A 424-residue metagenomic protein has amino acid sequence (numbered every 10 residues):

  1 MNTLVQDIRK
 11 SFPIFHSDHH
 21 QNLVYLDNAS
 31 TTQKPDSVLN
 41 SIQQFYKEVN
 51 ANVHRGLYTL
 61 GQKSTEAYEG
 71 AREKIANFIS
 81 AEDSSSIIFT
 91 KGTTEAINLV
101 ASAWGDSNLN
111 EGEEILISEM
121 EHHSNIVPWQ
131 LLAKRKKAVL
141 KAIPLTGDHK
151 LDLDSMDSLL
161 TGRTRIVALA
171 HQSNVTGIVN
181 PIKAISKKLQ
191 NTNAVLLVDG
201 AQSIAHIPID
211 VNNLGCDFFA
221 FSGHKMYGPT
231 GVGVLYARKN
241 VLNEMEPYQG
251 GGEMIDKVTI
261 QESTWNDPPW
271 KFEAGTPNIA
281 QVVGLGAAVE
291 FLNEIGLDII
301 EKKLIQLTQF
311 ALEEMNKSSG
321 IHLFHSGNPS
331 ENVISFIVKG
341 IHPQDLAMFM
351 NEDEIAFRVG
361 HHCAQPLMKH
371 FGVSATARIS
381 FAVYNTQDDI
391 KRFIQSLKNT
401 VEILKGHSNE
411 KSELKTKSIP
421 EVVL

Functional and structural regions predicted by a protein language model:
M1-L424: Pyridoxal 5′-phosphate
